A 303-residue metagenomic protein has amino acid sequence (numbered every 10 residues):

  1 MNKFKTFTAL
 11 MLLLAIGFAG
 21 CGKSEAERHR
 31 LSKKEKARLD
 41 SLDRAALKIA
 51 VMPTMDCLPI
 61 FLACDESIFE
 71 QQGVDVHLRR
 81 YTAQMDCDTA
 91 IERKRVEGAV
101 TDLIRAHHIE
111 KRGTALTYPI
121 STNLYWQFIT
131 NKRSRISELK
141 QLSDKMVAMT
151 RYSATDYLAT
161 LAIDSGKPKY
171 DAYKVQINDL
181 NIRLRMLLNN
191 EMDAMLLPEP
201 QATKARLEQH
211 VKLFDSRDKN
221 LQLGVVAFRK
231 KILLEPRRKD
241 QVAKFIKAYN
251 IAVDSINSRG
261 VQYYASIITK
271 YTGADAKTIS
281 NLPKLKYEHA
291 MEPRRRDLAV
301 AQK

Functional and structural regions predicted by a protein language model:
M1-T8: Bacterial N-terminal signal peptides that target proteins for export
F18-G20: C-terminal motif of bacterial Sec signal peptides marking the signal peptidase cleavage site
K23-H29, S153-V175, D240, K244-P283: Ligand-binding clefts/hinges and TM-proximal coupling segments of bilobed small-molecule sensing domains
A26-Y170, K174-I177, D193-E199, K212-S216 (+1 more regions): Short, glycine-/small- and polar/acidic-enriched structural segments that line small-molecule recognition paths
E27-R38, L42-L47, L58, A194 (+1 more regions): An extracytoplasmic/periplasmic, membrane-proximal ligand-sensing/linker region
L47, M146-M149, M192, K231-L234 (+2 more regions): Second-shell loop/turn segments in exported
L103-I104, K174-I268: Pocket-lining segment of extracytoplasmic ligand-binding domains
